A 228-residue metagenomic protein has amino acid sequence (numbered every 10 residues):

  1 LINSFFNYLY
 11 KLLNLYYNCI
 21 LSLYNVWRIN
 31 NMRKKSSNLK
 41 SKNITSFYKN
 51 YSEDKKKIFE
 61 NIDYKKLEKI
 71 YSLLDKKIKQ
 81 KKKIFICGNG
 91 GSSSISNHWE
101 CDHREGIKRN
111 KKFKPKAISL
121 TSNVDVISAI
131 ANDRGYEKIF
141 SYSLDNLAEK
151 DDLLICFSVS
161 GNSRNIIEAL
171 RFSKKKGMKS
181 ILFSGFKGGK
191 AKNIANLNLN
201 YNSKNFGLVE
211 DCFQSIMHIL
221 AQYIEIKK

Functional and structural regions predicted by a protein language model:
I2-Y8: Extreme N-terminal basic, low-complexity initiation segments that serve as generic localization/processing leaders
L12: Cationic, low-complexity basic patches in intrinsically disordered or flexible, solvent-exposed regions
M32-N61: Generic N-terminal amphipathic, Lys/Arg-enriched alpha-helix
Y48, L67-I70, S96: Hydrophobic packing residues in well-ordered alpha-helices of helical domains and bundles
I62-Q80: A short, well-structured juxtamembrane/interface segment
F85, S92-K228: Glycine-rich phosphate-binding loops that contact phosphosugars or nucleotide phosphates
